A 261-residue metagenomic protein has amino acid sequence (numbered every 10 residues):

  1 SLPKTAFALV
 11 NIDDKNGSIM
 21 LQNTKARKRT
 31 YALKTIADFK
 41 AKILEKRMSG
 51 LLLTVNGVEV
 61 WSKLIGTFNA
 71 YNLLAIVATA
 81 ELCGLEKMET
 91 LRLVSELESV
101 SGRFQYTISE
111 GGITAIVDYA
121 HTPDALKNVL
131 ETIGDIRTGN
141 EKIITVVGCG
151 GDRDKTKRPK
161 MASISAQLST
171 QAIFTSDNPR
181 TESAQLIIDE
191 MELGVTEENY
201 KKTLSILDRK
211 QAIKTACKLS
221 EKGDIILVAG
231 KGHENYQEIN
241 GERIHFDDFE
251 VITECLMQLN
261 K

Functional and structural regions predicted by a protein language model:
S1-A115, G194-T196, L204: Acidic, Mg2+-coordinating active-site environments of NTP-dependent enzymes
A6, E141, D224: Glycine-centered, small-residue-biased loops immediately flanking beta-strands in adenine/cofactor-binding cores
D14-K15, H121-T122, C149-D152, N178-R180 (+1 more regions): Short glycine-rich anion-binding loops that position phosphate/pyrophosphate groups of nucleotides and phosphorylated
S18-L21, K40, K155-T156, S183-Q185 (+2 more regions): Short glycine-/acidic-enriched loop or helix-start segments at secondary-structure transitions that form or flank
V100-G102, D124, E131-E198, R209 (+1 more regions): Active-site beta-alpha connecting loops in nucleotide-dependent enzymes
A115-H121: Switch II (G3) loop of P-loop NTPases
S205-A229, Y236-Q237: C-terminal structured "cap/appendage" subdomains that terminate the fold
D247-K261: Short, flexible loop segments at boundaries between secondary-structure elements
